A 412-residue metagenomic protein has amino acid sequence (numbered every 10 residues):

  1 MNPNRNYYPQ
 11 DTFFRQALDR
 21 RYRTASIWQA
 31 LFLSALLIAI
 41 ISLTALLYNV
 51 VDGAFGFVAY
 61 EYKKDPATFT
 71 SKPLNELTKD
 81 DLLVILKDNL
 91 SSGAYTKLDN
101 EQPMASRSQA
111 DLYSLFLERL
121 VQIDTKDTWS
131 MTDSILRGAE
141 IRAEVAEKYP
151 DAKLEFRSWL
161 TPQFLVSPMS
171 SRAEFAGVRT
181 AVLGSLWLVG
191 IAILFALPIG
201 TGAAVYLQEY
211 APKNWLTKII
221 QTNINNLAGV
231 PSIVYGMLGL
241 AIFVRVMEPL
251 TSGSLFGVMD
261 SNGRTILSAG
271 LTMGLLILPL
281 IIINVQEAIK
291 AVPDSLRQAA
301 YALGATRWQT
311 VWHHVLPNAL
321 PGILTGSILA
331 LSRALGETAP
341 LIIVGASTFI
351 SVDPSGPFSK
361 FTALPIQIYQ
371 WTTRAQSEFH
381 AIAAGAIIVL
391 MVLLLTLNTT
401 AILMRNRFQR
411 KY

Functional and structural regions predicted by a protein language model:
M1-L31, L37, A45-F175: Membrane-topology segments of multi-pass transport proteins
I38, A176-V205, S327: Transmembrane alpha-helix signature in integral membrane proteins
R157-A176, A211, Y235-L275, G345-A346 (+1 more regions): Membrane-interfacial helix termini and adjacent extracytoplasmic/periplasmic loops of multi-pass transporters
A192-I224, M237, I402-R407: Transmembrane-helix boundary motif in ABC transporter permease subunits
N284, P293, R307-G345: Transmembrane alpha-helices
Q286-D294, Y301, I328, Y369-Y412: C-terminal transmembrane helix and the adjacent membrane-cytosol boundary/short C-terminal tail of inner/organellar
A334-S377: Glycine-rich helix-loop "coupling/hinge" segments at transmembrane-helix boundaries in multipass transporters
